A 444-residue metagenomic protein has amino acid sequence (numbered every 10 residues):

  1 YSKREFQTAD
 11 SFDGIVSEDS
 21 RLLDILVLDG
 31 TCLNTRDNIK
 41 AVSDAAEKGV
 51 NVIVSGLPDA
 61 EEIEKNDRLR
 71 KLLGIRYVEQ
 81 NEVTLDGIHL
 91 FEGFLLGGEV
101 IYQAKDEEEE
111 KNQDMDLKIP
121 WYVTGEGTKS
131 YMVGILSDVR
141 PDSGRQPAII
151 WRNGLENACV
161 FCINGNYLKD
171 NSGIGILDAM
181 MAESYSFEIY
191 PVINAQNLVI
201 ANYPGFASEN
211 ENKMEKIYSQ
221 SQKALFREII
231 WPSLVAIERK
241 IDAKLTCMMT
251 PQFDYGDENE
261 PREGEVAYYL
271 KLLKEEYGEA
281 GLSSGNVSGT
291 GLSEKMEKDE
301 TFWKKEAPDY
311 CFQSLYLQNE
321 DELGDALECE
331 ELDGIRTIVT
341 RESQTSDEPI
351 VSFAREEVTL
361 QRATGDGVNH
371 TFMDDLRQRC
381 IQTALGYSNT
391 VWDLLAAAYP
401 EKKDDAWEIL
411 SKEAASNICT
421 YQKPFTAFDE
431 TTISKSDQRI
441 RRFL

Functional and structural regions predicted by a protein language model:
Y1-D24, E430-S436: A short, well-structured beta->alpha microelement
D10-I15, D37-K40, R145-P147, E183-S184 (+4 more regions): Alpha-helical scaffolding within the catalytic cores of extracellular/periplasmic polymer-degrading hydrolases
L22-L23, N112-A195: A glycine-centered loop/beta-turn motif at secondary-structure junctions
N34-K105: A glycine-rich, often tryptophan-bearing local segment used as a flexible ligand/cofactor-contacting loop or short
K48, V54-Q80, P232-L327, N389-L394: Metal-dependent polysaccharide deacetylase catalytic core of the NodB/CE4 family, i.e., the active-site-bearing domain
G165-N166, F187-Y190, N194-A207, A236-E238 (+4 more regions): Catalytic grooves of carbohydrate-active enzymes
N166-L272: Active-site beta->alpha N-cap acidic-glycine motif
S288-T364, E401, I440: Catalytic domains of cell-wall/extracellular-matrix polysaccharide-remodeling enzymes, centered on de-N-acetylation
